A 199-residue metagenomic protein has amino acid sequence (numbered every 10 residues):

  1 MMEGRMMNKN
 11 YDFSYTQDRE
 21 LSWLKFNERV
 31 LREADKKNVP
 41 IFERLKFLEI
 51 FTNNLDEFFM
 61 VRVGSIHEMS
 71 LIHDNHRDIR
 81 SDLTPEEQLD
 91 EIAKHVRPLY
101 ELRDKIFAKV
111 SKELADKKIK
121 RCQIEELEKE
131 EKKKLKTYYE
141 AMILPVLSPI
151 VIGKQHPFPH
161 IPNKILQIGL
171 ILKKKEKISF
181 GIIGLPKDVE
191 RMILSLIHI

Functional and structural regions predicted by a protein language model:
M1-M2, I199: N-terminal amphipathic/basic-hydrophobic helices that include classical n-h-c signal peptides and signal-anchor
G4-D18: Charged, compositionally biased N-terminal leader segments and the immediate start of the first structured element
Q17-K25, L31-V39, E43-K46: N-terminal amphipathic, basic-rich helices that act as targeting or association modules
R19-W23, E43, F51, S81-Q88 (+3 more regions): Secondary-structure capping and boundary motifs in well-ordered enzyme cores
V30, F47, I197-I199: Conserved small/polar residues in nucleotide/adenosyl-binding loops
D35-N38, L48-I124: Extended, charge-enriched "interface" segments that sit outside catalytic cores
L99-D116, K120-L196: Duplex nucleic acid-engaging cores and interfaces of nucleic-acid transaction enzymes
